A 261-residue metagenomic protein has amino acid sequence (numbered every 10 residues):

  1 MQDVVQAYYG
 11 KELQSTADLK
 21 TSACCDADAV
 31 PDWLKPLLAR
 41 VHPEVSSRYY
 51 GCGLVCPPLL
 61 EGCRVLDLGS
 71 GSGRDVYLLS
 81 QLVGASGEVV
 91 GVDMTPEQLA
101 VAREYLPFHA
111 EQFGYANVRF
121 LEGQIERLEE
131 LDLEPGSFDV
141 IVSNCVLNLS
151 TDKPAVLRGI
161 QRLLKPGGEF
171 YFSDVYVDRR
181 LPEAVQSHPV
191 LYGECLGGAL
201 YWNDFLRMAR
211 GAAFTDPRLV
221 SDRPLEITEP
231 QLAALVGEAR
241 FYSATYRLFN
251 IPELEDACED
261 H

Functional and structural regions predicted by a protein language model:
D28-R64, L78, L82: Conserved alpha-helix/loop element of class I SAM-dependent methyltransferases that forms part of the SAM/SAH-binding
L60, R64-L68, V76-L128: Class I SAM-dependent methyltransferase SAM/SAH-binding core
E129-V140: A short acidic, Gly/Pro-enriched loop at the edge of an enzyme's catalytic core that lines a small-molecule cofactor
D139-D152: A short SAM/SAH-binding and catalytic strip from SAM-dependent methyltransferases
P154-E169: A short glycine-rich, Lys/Arg-flanked "PGG" loop and its adjoining helix->strand segment in the class I
Y176-L196: Short, glycine-/aromatic-enriched active-site segment of Class I SAM-dependent methyltransferases
G198-A213, L219: Short alpha-helix
A212, R218-P224, E229-H261: C-terminal lobe and adjacent flexible extensions of AdoMet/dcAdoMet transferase-like proteins
